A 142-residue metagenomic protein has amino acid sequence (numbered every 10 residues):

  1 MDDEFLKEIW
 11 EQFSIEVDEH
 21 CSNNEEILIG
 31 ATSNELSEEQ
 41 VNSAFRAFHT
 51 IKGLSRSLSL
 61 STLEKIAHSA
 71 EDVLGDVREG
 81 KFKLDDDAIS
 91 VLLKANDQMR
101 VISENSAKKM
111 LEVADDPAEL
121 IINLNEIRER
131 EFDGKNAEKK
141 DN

Functional and structural regions predicted by a protein language model:
M1-N142: Non-catalytic helical tethers at domain boundaries
